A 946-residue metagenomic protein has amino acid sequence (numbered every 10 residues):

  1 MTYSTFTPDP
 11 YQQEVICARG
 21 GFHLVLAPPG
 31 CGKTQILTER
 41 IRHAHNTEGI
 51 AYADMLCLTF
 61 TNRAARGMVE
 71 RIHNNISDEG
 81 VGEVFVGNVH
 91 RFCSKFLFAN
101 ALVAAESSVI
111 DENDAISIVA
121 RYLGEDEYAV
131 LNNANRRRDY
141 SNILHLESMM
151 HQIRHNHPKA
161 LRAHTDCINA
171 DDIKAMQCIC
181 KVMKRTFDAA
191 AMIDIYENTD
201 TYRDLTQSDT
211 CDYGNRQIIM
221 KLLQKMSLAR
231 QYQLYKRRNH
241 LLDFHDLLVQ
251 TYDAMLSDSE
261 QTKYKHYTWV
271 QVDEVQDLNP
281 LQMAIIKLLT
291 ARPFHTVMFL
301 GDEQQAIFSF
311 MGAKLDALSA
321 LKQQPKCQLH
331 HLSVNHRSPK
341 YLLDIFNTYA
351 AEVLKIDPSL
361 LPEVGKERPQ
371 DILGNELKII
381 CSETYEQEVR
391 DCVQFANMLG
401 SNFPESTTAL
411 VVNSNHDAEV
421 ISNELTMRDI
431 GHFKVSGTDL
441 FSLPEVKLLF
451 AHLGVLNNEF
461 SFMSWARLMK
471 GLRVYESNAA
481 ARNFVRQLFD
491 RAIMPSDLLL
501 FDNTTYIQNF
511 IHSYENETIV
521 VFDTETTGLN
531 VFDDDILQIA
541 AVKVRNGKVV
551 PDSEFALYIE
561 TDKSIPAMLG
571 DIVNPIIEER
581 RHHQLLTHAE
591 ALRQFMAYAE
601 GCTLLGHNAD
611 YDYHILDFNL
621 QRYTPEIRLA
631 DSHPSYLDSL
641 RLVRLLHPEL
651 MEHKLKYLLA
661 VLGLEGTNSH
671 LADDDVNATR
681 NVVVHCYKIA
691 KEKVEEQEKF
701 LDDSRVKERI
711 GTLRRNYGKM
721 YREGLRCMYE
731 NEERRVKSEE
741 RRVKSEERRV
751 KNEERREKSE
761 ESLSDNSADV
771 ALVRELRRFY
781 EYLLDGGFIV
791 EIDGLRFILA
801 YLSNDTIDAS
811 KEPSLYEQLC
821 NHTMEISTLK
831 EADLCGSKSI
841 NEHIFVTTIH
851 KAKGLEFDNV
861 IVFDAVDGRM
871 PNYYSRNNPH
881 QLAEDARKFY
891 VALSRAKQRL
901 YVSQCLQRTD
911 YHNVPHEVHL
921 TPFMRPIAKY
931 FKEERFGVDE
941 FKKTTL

Functional and structural regions predicted by a protein language model:
M1-E106, A852, V860, S894: P-loop NTPase Walker
F6-C17, G21-G32, F85, D111 (+6 more regions): Conserved helicase NTPase motor core
V25-L37, I41, K326-Q328, N335-I430 (+7 more regions): Helicase P-loop NTPase motor core
Y52-D171, S319, S635: Conserved P-loop NTPase-based nucleic-acid remodeling module centered on helicase motor cores
L222-K225, Q231, N458-V520, G528 (+6 more regions): Accessory C-terminal helicase-associated subdomains
E517-V520, T527-R622, L629-A630, E649-E652 (+2 more regions): Conserved non-catalytic scaffold segment of RNase H-like nuclease domains
Q538, F845-N872: A short beta-strand element within the Helicase C-terminal
H685, C820-T828, K838-N841, V866-L946: C-terminal accessory regions
